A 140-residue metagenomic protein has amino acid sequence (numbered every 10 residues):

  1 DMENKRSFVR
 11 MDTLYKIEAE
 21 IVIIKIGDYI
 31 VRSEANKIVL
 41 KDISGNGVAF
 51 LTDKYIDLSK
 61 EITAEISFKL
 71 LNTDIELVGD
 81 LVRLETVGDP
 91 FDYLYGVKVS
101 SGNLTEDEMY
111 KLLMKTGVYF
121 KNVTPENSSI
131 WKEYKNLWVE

Functional and structural regions predicted by a protein language model:
D1-I43, T116-E140: N-terminal helix initiation/capping motif
T13, N36, I62, I75-L77 (+1 more regions): Hydrophobic core residues within well-ordered beta-strands of beta-rich domains
I17-V22, K60-D74: Short conserved beta-strand and strand-loop elements enriched in small hydrophobics with frequent Asp/Gly
V22, F91-L112: Short solvent-exposed strand/turn elements
V22-I24, G45, L84-P90: Short, conserved beta-turn/loop elements at beta-strand boundaries and strand-helix junctions
K25-E65, G96: Short strand-loop-strand
K60-T63, D107-V118: Extended Gly/Ser/Thr-rich low-complexity repeat segments, especially those forming or decorating extracellular
L77-L84: Short beta-strand-centered aromatic/proline hotspots
